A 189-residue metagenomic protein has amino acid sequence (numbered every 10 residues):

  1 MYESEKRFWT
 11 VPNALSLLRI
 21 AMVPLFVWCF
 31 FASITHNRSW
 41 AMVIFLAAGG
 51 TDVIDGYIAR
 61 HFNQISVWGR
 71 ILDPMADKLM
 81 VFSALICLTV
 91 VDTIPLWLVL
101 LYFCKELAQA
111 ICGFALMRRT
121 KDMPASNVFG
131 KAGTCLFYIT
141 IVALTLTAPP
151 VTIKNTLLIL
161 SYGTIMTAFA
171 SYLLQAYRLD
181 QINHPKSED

Functional and structural regions predicted by a protein language model:
M1-D189: Alpha-helical transmembrane bundles and membrane-interface segments of multipass inner-membrane proteins
